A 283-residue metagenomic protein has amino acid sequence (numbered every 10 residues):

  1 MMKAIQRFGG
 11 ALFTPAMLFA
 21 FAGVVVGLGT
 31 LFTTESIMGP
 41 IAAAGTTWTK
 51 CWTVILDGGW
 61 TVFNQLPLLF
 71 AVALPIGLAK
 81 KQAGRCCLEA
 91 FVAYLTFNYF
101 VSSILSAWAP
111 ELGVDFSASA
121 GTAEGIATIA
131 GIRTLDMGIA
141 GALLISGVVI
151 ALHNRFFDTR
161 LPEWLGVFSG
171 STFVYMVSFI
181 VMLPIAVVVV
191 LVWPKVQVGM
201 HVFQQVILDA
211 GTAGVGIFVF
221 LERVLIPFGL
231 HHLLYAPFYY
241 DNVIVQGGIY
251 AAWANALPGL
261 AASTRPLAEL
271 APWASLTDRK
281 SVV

Functional and structural regions predicted by a protein language model:
M2-P162: Early transmembrane hairpin of solute transport permeases
L12, T134-G141, Y175, F179 (+4 more regions): Hydrophobic alpha-helical transmembrane segments
P15-F32, L88-S102, V177-V187, L221-V243: Hydrophobic alpha-helical membrane-insertion segments
I37-G45, F238-D278: Membrane-interface interhelical connector segments
L66, L74, G113-A127, V189-V198 (+2 more regions): Juxtamembrane/interfacial segments around transmembrane helices
V114-S117, E124-D136, V148-V149, H153-G211: Membrane-interface helix-loop-helix junctions at boundaries between adjacent transmembrane segments
A186, W193-A252: Aromatic-rich transmembrane-lumenal/periplasmic boundary elements in polytopic membrane proteins
V282: Conserved small/polar residues in nucleotide/adenosyl-binding loops
